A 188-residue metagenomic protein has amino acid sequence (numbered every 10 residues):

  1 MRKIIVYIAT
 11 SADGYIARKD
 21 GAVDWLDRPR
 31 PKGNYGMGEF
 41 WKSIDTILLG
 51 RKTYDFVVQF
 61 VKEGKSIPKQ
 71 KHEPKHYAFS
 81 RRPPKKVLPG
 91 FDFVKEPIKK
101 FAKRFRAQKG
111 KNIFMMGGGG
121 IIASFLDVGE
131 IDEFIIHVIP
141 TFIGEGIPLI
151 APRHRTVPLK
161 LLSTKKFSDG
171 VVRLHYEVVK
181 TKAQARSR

Functional and structural regions predicted by a protein language model:
M1-R188: Enzymes that bind and transform nitrogen-containing heteroaromatic metabolites
